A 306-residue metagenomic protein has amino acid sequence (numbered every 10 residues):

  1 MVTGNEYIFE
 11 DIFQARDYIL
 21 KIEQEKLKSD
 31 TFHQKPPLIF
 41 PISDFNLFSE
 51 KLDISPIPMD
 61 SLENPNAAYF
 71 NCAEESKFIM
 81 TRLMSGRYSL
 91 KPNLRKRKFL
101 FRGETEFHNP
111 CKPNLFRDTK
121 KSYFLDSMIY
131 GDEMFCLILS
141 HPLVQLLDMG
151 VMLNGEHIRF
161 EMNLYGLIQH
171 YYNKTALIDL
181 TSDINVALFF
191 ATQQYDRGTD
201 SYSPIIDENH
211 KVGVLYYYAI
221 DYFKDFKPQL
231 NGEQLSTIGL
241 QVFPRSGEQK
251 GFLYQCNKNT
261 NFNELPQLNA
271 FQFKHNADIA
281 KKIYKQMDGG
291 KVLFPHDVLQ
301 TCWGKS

Functional and structural regions predicted by a protein language model:
M1-S306: Catalytic-core elements of nucleic-acid end-processing and repair enzymes
